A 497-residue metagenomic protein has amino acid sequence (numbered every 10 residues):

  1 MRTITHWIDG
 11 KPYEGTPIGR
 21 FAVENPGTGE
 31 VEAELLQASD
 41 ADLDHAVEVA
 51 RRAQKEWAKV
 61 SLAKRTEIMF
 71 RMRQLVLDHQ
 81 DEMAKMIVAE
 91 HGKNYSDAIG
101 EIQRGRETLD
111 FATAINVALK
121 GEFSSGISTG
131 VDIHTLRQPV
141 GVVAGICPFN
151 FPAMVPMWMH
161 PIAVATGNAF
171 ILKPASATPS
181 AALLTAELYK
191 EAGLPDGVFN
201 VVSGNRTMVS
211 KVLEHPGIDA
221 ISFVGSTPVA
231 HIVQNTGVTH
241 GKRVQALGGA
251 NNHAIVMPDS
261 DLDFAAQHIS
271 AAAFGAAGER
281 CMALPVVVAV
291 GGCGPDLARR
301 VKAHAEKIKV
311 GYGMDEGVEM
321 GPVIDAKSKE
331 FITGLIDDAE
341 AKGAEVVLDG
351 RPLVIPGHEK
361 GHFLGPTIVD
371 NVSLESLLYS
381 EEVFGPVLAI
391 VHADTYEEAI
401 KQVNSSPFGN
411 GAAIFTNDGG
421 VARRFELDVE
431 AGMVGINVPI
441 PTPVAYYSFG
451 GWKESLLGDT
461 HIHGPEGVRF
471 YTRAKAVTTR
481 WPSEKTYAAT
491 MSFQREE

Functional and structural regions predicted by a protein language model:
M1-V131, I324: N-terminal Rossmann-like NAD(P)+-binding subdomain of aldehyde/semialdehyde dehydrogenases
N25-E34, I218, I255, K309 (+2 more regions): Conserved C-terminal structural/oligomerization subdomain of aldehyde/semialdehyde dehydrogenase
P26, D40-L43, L62, Y95 (+5 more regions): Residues at or immediately preceding the N-termini of alpha-helices
G29, R65, I87, L109 (+9 more regions): Residue-level signal for inorganic ion chemistry
E32-A38, R52-K59, G145, A254-M257 (+5 more regions): Short, well-ordered beta-strand elements within core beta-sheets of diverse protein domains
Q54, A58, R73-Q80, A84 (+18 more regions): Structural signal for hydrophobic packing residues in well-ordered secondary-structure cores of soluble enzyme domains
G121-F264, A393, G458: Rossmann-like NAD(P) dinucleotide-binding subdomain of oxidoreductase/dehydrogenase enzymes
P228-S373, I436, K485-Y487, S492-E497: ALDH superfamily catalytic-core signature
